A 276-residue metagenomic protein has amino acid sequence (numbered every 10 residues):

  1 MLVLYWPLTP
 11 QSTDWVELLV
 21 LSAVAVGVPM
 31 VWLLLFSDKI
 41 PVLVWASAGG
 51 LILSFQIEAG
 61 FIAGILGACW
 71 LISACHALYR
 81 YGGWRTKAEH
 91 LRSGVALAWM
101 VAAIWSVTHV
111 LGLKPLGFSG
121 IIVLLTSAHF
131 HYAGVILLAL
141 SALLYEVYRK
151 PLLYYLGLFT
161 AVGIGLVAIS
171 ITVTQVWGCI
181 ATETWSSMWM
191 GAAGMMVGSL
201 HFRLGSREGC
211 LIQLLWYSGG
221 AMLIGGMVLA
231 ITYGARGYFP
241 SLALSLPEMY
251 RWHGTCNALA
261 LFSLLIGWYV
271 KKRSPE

Functional and structural regions predicted by a protein language model:
M1-E276: Hydrophobic alpha-helical transmembrane segments of multi-pass integral membrane proteins
